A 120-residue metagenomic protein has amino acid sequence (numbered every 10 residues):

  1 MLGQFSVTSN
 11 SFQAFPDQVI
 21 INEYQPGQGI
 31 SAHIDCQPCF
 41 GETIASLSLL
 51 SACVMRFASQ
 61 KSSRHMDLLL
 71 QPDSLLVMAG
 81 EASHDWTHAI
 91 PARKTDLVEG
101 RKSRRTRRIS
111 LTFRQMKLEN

Functional and structural regions predicted by a protein language model:
M1-N120: Non-heme Fe(II) oxygenase metal-center motifs and adjacent flexible, charged/small-residue loops
